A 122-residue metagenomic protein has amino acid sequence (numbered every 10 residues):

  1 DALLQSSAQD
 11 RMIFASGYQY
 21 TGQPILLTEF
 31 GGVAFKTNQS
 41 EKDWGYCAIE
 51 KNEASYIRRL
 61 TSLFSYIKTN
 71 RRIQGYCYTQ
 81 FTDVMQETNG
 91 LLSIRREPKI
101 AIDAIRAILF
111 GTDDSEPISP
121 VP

Functional and structural regions predicted by a protein language model:
D1-P122: Substrate-binding clefts and catalytic carboxylate motifs of secreted carbohydrate-active enzymes
